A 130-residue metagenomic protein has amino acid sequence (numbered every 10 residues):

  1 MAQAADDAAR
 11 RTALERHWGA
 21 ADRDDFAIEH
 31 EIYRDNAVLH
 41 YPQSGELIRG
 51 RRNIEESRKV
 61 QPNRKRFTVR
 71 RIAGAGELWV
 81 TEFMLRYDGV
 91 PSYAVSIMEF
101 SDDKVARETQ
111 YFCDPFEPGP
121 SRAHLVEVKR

Functional and structural regions predicted by a protein language model:
M1-A5, E55-R130: A beta-strand edge to alpha-helix "cap/lid" segment located at domain peripheries
M1-D35, G119, H124-R130: Short, low-complexity N-terminal intrinsically disordered segments enriched in polar/charged residues
A8, F26-E77: A solvent-exposed, acidic/Ser-Thr-rich amphipathic alpha-helical stretch
R10-R16, A20, L47, L78-V80 (+2 more regions): Generic alpha-helical hydrophobic packing signal
L14, A21, Y33, I54-R58 (+1 more regions): Hydrophobic alpha-helical core bundles mediating ligand binding, dimerization, or RNAP-core interactions
D25-F26, Y41, R49, Y87 (+2 more regions): Amphipathic alpha-helical interaction segments
